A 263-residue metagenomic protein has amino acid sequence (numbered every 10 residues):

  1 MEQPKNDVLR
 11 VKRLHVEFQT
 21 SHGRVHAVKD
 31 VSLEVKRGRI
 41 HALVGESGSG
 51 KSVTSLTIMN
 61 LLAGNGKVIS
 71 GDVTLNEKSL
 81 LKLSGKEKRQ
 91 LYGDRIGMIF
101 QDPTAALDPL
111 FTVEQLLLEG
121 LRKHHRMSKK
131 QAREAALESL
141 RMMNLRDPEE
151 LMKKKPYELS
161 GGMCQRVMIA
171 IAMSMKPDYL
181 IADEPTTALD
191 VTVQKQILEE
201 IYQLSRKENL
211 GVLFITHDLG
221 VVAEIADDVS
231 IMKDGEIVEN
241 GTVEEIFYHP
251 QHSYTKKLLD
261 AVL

Functional and structural regions predicted by a protein language model:
V68-S79: Conserved ABC transporter NBD signature motif
K154-L159, M163: Conserved ABC ATPase signature
S174-D178: A short, proline-enriched helix->beta-strand linker immediately N-terminal to the Walker B motif in ABC-type P-loop
K195-E208: Helical segment within the ABC ATPase nucleotide-binding domain
V222-E224: A short, surface-exposed alpha-helical micro-motif characterized by mixed small hydrophobic and charged/polar residues
N240-G241, H249: ABC ATPase "signature
